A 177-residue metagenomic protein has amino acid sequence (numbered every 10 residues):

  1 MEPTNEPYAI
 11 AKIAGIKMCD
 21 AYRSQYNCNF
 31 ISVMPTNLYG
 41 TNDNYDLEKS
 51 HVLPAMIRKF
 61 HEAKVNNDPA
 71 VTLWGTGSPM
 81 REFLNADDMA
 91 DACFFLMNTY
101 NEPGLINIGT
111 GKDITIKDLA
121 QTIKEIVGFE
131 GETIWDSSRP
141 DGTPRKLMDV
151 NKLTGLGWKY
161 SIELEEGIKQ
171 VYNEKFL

Functional and structural regions predicted by a protein language model:
M1-Y39, D43-E48: Catalytic helix-loop patch of NAD(P)-dependent Rossmann-fold dehydrogenases
T4-P7, P35, P54, E82 (+1 more regions): Proline-centered helix-kink/hinge sites
I13, S24, F60, K146-L147: Hydrophobic alpha-helical segments, especially transmembrane helices and their immediate juxtamembrane helical caps
I13-D20, L53-R58, A90-D91, K117: Conserved active-site helix of classical SDR/Rossmann-fold NAD(P)-dependent CH-OH oxidoreductases
E48-H51, N151: Short, hinge-like loop/turn segments at secondary-structure boundaries
E62-L177: C-terminal substrate-binding subdomain of Rossmann-fold SDR/epimerase-dehydratase oxidoreductases
